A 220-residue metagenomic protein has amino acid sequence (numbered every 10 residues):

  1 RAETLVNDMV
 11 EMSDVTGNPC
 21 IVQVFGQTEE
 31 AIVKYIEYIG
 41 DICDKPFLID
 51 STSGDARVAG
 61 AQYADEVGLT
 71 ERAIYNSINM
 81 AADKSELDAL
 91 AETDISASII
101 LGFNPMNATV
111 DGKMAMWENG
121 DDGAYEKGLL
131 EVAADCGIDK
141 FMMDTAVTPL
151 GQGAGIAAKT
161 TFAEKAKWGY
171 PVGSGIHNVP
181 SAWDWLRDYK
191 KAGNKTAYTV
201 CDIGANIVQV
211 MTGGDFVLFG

Functional and structural regions predicted by a protein language model:
R1-N107, G112-D121: Active-site beta->alpha loop and helix N-cap motifs at the rims of alpha/beta catalytic domains
K84-G220: Catalytic alpha/beta core domains of metabolic enzymes, predominantly
